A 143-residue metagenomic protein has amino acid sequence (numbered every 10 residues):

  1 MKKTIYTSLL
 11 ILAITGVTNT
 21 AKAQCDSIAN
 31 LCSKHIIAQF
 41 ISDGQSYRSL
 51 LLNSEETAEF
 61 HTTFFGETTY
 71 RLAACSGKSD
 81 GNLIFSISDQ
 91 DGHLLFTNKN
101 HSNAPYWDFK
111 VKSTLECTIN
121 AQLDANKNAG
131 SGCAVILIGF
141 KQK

Functional and structural regions predicted by a protein language model:
M1-S27: Bacterial Sec-dependent N-terminal signal peptides
L12-T15, K34, E55: Low-complexity, intrinsically disordered/propeptide-like segments
A21-I41: Predominantly extracellular/luminal regions of secreted and cell-surface proteins, especially disulfide-bonded
Q24-D26, L50-S131, K141-K143: Acidic, Ser/Thr/Pro-rich low-complexity intrinsically disordered segments
